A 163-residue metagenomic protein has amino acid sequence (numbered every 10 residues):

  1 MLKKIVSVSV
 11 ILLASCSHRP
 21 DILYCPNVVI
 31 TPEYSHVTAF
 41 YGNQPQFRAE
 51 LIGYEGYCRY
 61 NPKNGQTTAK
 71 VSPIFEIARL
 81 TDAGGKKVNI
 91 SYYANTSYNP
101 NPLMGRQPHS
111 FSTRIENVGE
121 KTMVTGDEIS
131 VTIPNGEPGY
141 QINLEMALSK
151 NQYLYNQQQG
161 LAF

Functional and structural regions predicted by a protein language model:
L2-V8: Sec-dependent signal peptide recognition, specifically the positively charged N-region followed immediately by
L12-S15: C-terminal motif of bacterial Sec signal peptides marking the signal peptidase cleavage site
S17-P20: Bacterial signal peptide processing site
L23-P45: Post-signal peptide N-terminal segment of mature Sec-exported envelope proteins
P45-R48, E55-K70, R79-K86, I133-N135: Short, solvent-exposed beta-strand/turn "edge" segments of beta-rich domains on protein surfaces
K87-P102: Extended low-complexity, serine/threonine- and proline-enriched intrinsically disordered segments
Q107-Y140, N151: Short, solvent-exposed, Trp/other aromatic-anchored flexible loops in extracytoplasmic proteins
A147-Q157: Short acidic/polar inter-strand loop motif in beta-rich domains
